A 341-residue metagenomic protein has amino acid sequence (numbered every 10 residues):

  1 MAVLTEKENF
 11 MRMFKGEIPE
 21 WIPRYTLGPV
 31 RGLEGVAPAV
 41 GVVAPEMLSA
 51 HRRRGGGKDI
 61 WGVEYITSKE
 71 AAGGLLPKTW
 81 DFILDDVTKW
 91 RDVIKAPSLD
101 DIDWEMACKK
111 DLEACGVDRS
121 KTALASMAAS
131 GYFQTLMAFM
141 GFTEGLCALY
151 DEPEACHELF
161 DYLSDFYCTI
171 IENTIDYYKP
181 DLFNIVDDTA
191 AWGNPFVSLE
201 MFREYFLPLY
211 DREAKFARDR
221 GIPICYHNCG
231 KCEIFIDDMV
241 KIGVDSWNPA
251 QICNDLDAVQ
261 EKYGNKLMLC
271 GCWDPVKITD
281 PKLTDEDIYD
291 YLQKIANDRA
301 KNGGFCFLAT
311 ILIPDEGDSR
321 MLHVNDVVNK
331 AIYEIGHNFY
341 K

Functional and structural regions predicted by a protein language model:
M1-P29, V93-K341: Active-site loop segments of alpha/beta catalytic cores
P19, V30-G35, V63, E70: Short helix-loop boundary/capping segments at the starts of domains
R24-P45: Short, basic/low-complexity N-terminal boundary segments at the transition from targeting/disordered tails
G35-A37, K69, P281-K282, S319: Short conserved micro-motifs at the rims of enzyme active sites and ligand-binding pockets
V40-K58: Short acidic, Pro/Gly- and aromatic-enriched capping/linker segments at domain boundaries
R54-I102, V117-A125: A contiguous, low-structure linker/loop signature
